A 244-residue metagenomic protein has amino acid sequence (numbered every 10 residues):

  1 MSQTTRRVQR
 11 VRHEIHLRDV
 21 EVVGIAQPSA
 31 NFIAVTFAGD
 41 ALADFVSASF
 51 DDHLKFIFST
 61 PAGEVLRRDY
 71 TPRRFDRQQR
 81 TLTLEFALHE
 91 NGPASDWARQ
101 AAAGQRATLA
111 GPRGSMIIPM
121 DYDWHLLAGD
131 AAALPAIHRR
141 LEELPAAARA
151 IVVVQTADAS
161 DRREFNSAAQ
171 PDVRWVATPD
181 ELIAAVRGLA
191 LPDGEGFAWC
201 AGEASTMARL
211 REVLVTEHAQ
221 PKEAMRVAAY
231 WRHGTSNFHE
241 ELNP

Functional and structural regions predicted by a protein language model:
M1-P244: Extended, composition-driven regions rather than compact fold-specific motifs
